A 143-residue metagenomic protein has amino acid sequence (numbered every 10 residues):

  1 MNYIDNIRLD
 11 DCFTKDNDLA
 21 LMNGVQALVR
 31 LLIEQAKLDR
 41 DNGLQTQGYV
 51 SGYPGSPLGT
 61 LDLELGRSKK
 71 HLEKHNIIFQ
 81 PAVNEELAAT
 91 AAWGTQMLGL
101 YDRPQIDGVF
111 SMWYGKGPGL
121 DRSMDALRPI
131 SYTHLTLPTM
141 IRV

Functional and structural regions predicted by a protein language model:
M1-G24, E34: Cofactor-/ligand-binding subdomain signature composed of acidic, glycine-rich, tryptophan-containing flexible loops
D5-D16, G43-T46, S68-H75, S111: Gly-rich Lys/Arg/Thr-decorated short loops/hinges at beta-loop-alpha junctions or inter-strand turns that position
L21, S51-S56, I77-T90, W113-P118: Active-site nucleophile and cofactor-binding loops and adjacent substrate-binding regions of central metabolic enzymes
A27-N42, Y53-E64: N-terminal glycine-rich anion-binding loops that anchor highly charged ligand groups
K70-P81, L135: A glycine-rich helix N-cap at a beta->alpha junction
T133-T139: Conserved small/polar residues in nucleotide/adenosyl-binding loops
